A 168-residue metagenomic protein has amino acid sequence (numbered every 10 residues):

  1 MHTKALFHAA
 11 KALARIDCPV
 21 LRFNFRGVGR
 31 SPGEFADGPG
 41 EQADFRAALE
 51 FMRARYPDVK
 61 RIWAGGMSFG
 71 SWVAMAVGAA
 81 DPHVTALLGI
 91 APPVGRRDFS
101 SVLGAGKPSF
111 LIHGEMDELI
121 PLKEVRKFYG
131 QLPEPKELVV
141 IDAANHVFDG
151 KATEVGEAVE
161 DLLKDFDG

Functional and structural regions predicted by a protein language model:
M1-Y56: Serine-hydrolase catalytic machinery in alpha/beta-hydrolase-like enzymes
F25-G29, V94, N145: Alpha/beta-hydrolase active-site loop signature
A43-K107: Primarily recognizes the serine-hydrolase "nucleophile elbow" in alpha/beta-hydrolase and SGNH/GDSL folds
A105-G106, F110-H113, D117: Short beta-strand/loop motif that positions the catalytic acidic residue of the alpha/beta-hydrolase fold
K107, P121-G130: Short alpha-helix in the alpha/beta-hydrolase fold that links the catalytic acid
E115-I120, H146-V147: Acidic catalytic loop of the alpha/beta-hydrolase fold
Q131-V147: Catalytic histidine neighborhood in serine/cysteine hydrolases with alpha/beta-hydrolase-type architecture
D149-L162: Post-His helix in hydrolase/transferase enzymes
